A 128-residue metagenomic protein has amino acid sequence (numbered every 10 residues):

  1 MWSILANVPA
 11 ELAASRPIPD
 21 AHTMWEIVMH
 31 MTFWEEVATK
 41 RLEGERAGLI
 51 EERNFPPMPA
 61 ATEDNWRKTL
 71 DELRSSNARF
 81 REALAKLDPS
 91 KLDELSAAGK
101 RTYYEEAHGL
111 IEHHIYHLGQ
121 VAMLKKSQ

Functional and structural regions predicted by a protein language model:
W2-L5, A10-P56, L95-Q128: Short, contiguous alpha-helical
M58-E94, E105-L110: Acidic/histidine-rich alpha-helical segments that form the ligand environment of transition-metal centers
